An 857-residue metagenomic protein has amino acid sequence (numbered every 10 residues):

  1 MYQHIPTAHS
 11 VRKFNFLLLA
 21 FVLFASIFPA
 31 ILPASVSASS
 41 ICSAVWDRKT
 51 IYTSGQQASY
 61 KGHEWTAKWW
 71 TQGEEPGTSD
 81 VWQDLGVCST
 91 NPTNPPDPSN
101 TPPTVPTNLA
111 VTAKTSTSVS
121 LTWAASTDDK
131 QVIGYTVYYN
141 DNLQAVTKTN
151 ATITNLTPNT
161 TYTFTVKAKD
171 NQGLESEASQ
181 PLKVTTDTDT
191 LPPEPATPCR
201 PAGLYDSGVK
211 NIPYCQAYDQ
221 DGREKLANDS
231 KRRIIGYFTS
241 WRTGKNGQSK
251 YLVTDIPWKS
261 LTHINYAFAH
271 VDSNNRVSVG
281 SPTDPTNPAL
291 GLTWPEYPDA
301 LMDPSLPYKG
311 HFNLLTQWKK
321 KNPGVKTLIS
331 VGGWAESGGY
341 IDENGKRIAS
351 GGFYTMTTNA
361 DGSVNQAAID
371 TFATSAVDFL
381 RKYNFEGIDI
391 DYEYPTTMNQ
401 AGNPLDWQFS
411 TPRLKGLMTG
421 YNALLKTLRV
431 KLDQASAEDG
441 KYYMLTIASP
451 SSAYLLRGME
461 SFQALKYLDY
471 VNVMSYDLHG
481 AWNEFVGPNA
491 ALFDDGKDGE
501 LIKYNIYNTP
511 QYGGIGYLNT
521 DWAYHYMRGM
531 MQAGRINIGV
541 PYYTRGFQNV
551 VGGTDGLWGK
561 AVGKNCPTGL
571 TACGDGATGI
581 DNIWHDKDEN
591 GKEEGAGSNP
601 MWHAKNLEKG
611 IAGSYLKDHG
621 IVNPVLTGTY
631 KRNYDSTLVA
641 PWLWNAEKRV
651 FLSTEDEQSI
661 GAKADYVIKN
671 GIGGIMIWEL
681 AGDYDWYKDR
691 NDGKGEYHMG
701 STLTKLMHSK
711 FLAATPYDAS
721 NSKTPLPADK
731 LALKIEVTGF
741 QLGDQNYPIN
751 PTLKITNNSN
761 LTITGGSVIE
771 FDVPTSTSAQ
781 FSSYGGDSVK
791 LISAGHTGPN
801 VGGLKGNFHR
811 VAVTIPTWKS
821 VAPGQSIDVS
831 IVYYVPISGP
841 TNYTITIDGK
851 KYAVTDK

Functional and structural regions predicted by a protein language model:
S35-N100, K183, D187-T188: Tryptophan-rich substrate-binding surfaces of secreted polymer-degrading and adhesive proteins
E64, R242-T243, W602-P716, V737: Extracellular low-complexity, Gly/Ser/Thr-rich intrinsically disordered linkers and protease-sensitive activation/hinge
P98-T127, P158, S176-D189: Pro/Thr/Ser/Gly-rich low-complexity, intrinsically disordered linker/stalk tracts
S126-Y139: Solvent-exposed loop/turn segments flanking beta-strands in beta-repeat/beta-sandwich domains
I153-Q172: Beta-strand-rich modules
P192-L380, A572, T578-E608, S614-Y615 (+4 more regions): Glycan-recognition patch characteristic of GH18 chitinases/ENGases and related GlcNAc/peptidoglycan-binding proteins
R276-M302, P395-G597: Substrate-binding surface in catalytic domains of secreted glycosidases
P816-K857: Terminal connector regions
